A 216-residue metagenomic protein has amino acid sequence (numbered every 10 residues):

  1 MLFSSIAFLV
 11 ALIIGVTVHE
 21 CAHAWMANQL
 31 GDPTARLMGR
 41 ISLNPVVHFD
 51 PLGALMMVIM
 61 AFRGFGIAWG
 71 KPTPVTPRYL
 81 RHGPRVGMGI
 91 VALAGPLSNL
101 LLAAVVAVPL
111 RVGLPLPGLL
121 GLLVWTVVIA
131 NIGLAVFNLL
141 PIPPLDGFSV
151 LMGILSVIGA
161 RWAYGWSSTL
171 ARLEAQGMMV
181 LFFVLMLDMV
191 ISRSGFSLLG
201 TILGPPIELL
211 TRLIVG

Functional and structural regions predicted by a protein language model:
M1-G216: Hydrophobic transmembrane alpha-helices and their immediate loop junctions in multi-pass integral membrane proteins
